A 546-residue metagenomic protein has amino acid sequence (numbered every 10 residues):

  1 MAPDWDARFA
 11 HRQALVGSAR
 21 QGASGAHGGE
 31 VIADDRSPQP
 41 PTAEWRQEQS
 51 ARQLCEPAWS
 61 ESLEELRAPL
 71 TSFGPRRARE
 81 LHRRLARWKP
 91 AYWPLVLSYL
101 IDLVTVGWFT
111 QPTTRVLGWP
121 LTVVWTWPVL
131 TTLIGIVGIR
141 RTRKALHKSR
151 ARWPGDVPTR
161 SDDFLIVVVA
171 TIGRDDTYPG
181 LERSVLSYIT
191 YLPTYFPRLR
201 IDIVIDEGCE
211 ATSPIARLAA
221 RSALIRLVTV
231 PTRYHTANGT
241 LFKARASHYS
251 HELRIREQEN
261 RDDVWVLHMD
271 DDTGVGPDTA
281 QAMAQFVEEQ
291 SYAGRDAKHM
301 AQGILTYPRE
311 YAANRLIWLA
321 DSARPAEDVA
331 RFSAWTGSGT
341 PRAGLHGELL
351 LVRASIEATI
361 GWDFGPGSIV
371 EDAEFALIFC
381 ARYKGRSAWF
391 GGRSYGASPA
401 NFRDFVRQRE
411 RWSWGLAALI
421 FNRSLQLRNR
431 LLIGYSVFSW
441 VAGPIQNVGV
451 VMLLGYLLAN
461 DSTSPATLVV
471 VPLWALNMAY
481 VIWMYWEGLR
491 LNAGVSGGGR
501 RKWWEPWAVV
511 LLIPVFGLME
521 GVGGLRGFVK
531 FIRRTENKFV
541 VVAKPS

Functional and structural regions predicted by a protein language model:
L54-K148: Extreme N-terminal leader/targeting regions
L97-T132, S439-R533: Membrane-embedded multi-pass helical conduit in multi-pass membrane proteins, especially envelope-biosynthetic
L130-P197: N-terminal signal-anchor transmembrane helix
Y188-T236: Acidic donor-binding segment of Leloir-type glycosyltransferases
V228, R233-E257, T279-S368, V406-F421: Long helical/loop segments within the catalytic core of UDP-sugar-dependent glycosyltransferases, especially the large
R261-G276: Short beta-strand-to-loop acidic/aromatic patch adjacent to the donor-nucleotide binding site
L351, I369-V370, R386-P399: Conserved active-site beta-strand element of glycosyltransferases/polysaccharide synthases
I356, G367-A388: A short, conserved alpha-helix in the catalytic core of glycosyltransferases
